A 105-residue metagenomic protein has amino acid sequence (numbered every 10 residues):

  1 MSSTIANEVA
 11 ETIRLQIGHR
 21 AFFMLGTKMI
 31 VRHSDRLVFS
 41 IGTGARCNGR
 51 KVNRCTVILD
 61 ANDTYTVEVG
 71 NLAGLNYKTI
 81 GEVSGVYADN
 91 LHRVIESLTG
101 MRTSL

Functional and structural regions predicted by a protein language model:
M1-G49: Negatively charged, low-complexity tracts enriched in Asp/Glu with abundant Ser/Thr
F22-F23, D35, G70, D89 (+1 more regions): Intrinsic-disorder/low-complexity peptide segments enriched for small residues
V38-S40, T56, T66-E68: Ser/Thr- (and often Asn-) enriched beta-sheet segments in non-cytosolic proteins
G49, V67, Y77: Short acidic, gly/pro-rich beta-turn/loop elements at beta-sheet edges and active-site/ligand-binding grooves
R50-R54: Short, surface-exposed coil-to-beta transition loops
I58-N62: Short beta-strand micro-motifs enriched in acidic
D63-G74: Short, surface-exposed beta-strand/strand-loop-strand elements in extracellular ectodomains
L75-L105: Ampiphathic alpha-helical segments that act as solvent-exposed interaction surfaces
